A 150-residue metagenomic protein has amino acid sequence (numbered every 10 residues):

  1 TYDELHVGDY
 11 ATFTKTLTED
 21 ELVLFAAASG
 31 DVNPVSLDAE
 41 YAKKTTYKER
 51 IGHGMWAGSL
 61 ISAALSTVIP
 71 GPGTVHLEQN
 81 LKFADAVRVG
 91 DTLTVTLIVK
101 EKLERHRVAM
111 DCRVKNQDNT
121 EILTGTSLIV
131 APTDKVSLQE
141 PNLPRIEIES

Functional and structural regions predicted by a protein language model:
T1-R50: Catalytic strand-loop segment that frames the active site of acyl-thioester-processing enzymes
T1-V7, V87-S150: HotDog/MaoC-like acyl-thioester-processing domains
T12-T16, K82, I98, L128-V130: Generic structural detector for well-ordered beta-strands
A27-D31, S66-P70, Q117: Short, intrinsically disordered, mixed-charge
K43-G52, W56-V99: Hydrophobic beta-strand-centered segment that forms part of the acyl-chain substrate-binding groove
